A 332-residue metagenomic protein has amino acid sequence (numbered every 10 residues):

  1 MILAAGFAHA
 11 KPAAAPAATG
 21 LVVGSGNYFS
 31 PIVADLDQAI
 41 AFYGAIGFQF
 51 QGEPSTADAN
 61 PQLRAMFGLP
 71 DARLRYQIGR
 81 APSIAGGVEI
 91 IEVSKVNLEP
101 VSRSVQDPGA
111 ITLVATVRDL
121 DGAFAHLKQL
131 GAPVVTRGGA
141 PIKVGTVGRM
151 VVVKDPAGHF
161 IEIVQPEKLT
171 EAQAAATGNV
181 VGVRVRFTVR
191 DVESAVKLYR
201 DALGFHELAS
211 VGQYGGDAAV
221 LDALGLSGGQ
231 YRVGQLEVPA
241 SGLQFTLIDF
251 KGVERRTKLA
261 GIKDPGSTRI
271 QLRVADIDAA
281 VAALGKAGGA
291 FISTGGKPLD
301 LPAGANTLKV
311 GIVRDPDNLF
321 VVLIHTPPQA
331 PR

Functional and structural regions predicted by a protein language model:
M1-A5: Bacterial N-terminal signal peptides
K11-I40, Q49-G52, A110-A115, V164-V196 (+3 more regions): N-terminal beta-strand motif that seeds the catalytic metal site of vicinal oxygen chelate
G24-A34, R75-S94, E99-L127, R149-K154 (+5 more regions): Vicinal oxygen chelate
P31-A85, Q129, P141-V144, F187-G242 (+2 more regions): Core segments of cupin and vicinal oxygen chelate
S55-R75, S94-I111, D121, K128-V152 (+6 more regions): A cross-kingdom feature marking solvent-exposed beta-strand/loop segments within repeated, beta-rich binding/scaffold
K154-D155, E162-Q165: Short, structured patches in soluble enzyme cores that scaffold and shape functional sites
